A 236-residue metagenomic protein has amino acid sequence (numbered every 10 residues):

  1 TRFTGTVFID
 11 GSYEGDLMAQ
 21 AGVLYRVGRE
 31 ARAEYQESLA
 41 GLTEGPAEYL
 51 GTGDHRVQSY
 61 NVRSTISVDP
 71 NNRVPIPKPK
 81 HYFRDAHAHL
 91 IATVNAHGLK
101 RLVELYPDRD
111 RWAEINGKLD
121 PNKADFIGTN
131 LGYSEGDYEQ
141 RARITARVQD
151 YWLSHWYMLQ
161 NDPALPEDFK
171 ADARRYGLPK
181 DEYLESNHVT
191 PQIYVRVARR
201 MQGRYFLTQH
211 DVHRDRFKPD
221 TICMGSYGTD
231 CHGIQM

Functional and structural regions predicted by a protein language model:
T1-V7, G11-M236: Flavin (FAD/FMN)-binding glycine-rich loop and adjacent Rossmann-like elements that form
